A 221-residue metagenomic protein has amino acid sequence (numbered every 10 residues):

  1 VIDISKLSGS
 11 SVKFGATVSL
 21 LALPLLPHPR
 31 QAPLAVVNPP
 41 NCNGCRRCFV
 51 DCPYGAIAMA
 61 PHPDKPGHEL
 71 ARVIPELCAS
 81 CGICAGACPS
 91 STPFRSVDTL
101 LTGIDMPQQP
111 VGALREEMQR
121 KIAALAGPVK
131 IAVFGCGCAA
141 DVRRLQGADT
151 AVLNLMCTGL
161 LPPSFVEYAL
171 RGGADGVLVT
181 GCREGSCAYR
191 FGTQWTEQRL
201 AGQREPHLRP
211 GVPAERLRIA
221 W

Functional and structural regions predicted by a protein language model:
V1-G67, Q108-G159, V166-E167, V179-R183 (+4 more regions): Ferredoxin-type iron-sulfur electron-transfer modules and their immediate structural context
R47-R72, L77-A79, I83-P107: Iron-sulfur cluster-binding cysteine motifs and their immediate structural context in ferredoxin-like electron-transfer
S80, T158-L161: Short, glycine/acidic-rich beta->alpha junctions
I104, G185-S186: Short secondary-structure capping/turn micro-motifs that flank functional sites
